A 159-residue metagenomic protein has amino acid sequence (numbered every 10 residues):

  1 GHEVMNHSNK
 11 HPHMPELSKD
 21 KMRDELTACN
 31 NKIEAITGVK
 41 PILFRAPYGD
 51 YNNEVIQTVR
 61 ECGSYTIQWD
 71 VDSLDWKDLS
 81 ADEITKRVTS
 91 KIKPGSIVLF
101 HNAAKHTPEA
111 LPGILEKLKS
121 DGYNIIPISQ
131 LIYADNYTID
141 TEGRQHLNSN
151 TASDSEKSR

Functional and structural regions predicted by a protein language model:
G1-L99, A103, T138: Metal-dependent polysaccharide deacetylase catalytic core of the NodB/CE4 family, i.e., the active-site-bearing domain
H106-R159: C-terminal domain-boundary segment and adjacent tail
